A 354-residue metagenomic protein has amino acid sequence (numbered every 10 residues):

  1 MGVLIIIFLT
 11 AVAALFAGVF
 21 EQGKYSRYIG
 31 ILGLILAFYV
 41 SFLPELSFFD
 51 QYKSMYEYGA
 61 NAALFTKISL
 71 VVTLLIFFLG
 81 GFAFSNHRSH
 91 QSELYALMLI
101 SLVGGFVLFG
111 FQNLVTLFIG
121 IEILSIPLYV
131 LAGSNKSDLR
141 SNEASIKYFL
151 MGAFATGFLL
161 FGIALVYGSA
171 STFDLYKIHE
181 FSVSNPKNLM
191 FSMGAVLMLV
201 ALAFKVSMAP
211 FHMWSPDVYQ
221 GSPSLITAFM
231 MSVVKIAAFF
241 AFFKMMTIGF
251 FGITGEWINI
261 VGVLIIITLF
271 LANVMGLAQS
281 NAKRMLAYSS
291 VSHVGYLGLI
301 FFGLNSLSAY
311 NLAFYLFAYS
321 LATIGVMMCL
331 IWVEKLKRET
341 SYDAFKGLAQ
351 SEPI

Functional and structural regions predicted by a protein language model:
M1-I354: Alpha-helical transmembrane segments of multi-pass membrane proteins predominantly involved in bioenergetics
